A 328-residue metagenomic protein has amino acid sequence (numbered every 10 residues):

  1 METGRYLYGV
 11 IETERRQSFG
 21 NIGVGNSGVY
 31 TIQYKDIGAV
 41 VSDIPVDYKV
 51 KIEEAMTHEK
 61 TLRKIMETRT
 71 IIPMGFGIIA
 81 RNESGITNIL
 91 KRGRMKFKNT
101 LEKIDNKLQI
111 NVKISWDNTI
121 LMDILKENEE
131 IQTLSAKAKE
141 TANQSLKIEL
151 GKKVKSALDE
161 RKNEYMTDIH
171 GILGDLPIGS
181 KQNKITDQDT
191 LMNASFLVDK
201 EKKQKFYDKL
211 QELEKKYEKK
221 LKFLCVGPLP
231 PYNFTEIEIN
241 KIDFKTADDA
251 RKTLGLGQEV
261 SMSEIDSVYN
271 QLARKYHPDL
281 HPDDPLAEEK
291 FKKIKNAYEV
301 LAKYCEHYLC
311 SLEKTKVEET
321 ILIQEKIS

Functional and structural regions predicted by a protein language model:
M1-K222, P228-L229, T235-I242, A247 (+1 more regions): An interfacial alpha-helical scaffold signature
I114, E129, F223, P285-L286 (+1 more regions): Flexible domain-boundary/linker segments
T186, D283-L286: Short, surface-exposed helix-loop/turn micro-motifs enriched in polar/charged residues
E236-L280, D284, K293-S328: N-terminal J-domain/J-like co-chaperone modules of DnaJ/Hsp40 proteins
